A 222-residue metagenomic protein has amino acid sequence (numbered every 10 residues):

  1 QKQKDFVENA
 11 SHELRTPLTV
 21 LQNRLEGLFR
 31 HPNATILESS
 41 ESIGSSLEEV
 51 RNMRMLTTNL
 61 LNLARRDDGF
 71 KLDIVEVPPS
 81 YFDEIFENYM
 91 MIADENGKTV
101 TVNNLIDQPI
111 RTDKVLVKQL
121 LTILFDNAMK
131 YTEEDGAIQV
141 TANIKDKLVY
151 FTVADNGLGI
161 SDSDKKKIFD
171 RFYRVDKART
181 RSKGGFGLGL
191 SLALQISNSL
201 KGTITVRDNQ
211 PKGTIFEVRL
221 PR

Functional and structural regions predicted by a protein language model:
F29-I36: Short acidic helix/loop segment immediately C-terminal to the autophosphorylated histidine in two-component histidine
S46-M53: Short alpha-helical segment of the dimerization/phosphotransfer core of two-component systems
D67-I74, P109-T112: Conserved micro-motifs of the catalytic ATP-binding
V75, T99-P109: Conserved catalytic submotifs in the C-terminal HATPase_c
D135-K147: Short beta-strand/loop element within the Bergerat-fold HATPase_c
I160-R174: Short conserved segment of the HATPase_c
K201-T203: Conserved glycine-rich
